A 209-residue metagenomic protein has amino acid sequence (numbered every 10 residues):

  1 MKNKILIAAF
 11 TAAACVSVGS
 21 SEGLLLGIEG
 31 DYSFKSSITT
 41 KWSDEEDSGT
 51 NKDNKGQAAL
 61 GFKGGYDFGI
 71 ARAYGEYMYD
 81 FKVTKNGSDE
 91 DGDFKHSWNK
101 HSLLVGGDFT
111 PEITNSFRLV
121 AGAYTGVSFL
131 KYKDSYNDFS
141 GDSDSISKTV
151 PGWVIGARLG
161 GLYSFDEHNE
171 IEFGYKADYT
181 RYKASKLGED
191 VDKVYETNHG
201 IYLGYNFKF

Functional and structural regions predicted by a protein language model:
M1-L25: Cleavable N-terminal export/targeting peptides
G23-S37: Short N-terminal segments immediately surrounding and downstream of signal-peptide cleavage
S33-K63: N-terminal targeting signals for Sec/Tat export/insertion, comprising classic cleavable signal peptides
F34, A58-F139, Y163-F165, Y179 (+1 more regions): Gram-negative (and chloroplast) outer-membrane scaffold detector with strong preference for beta-barrel transmembrane
D47-G56, D91-K100, S140-P151, D190-N198: Replace "Gram-negative outer membrane beta-barrel proteins" with "bacterial and organellar outer membrane beta-barrel
K133, T149, I155: Polar, enzyme-active/binding microenvironments
A157-G160: Short glycine-rich, acidic/polar surface loops and turns
N169-K176: Conserved active-site loop/cleft motifs that coordinate metal ions or position small ligands
